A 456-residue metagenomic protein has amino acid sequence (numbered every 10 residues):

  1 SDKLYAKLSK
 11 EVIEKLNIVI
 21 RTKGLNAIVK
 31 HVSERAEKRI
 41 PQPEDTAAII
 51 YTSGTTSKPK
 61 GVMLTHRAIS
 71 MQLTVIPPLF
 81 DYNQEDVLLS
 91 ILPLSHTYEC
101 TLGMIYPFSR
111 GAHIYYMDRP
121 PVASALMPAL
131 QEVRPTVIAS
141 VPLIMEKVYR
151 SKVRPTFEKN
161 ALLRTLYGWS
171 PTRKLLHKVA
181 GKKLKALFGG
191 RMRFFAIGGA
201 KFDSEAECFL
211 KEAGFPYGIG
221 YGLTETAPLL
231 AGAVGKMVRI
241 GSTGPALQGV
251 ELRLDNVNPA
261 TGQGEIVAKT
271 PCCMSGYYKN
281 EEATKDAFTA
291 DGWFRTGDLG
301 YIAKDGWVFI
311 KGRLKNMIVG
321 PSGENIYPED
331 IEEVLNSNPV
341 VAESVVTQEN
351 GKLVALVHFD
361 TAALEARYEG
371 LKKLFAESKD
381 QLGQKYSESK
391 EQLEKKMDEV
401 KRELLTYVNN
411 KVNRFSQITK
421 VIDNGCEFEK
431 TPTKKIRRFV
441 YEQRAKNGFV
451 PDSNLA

Functional and structural regions predicted by a protein language model:
S1-A27, A36, G351: Structural core segment of the AMP-binding/adenylate-forming
N17, T136-A139, V148-V238, A342: Gly/Ser/Thr-rich phosphate-binding loop
N17-Y51, K58, D81-V87: Conserved pre-ATP/AMP-binding loop-to-beta segment of ANL
A47-L73: Conserved AMP-binding A3 loop
S70-V87, L94-K183, R191: Conserved AMP-binding/adenylation subdomain of ANL enzymes
A246, R253, A260-G320, S337: Conserved ATP-binding/catalytic segment of the ANL
C273, W307-N336, A363-S378, G383 (+2 more regions): Adenylate-forming
E343, G351, E403-A456: Conserved C-terminal "lid"/linker of ANL adenylate-forming enzymes
